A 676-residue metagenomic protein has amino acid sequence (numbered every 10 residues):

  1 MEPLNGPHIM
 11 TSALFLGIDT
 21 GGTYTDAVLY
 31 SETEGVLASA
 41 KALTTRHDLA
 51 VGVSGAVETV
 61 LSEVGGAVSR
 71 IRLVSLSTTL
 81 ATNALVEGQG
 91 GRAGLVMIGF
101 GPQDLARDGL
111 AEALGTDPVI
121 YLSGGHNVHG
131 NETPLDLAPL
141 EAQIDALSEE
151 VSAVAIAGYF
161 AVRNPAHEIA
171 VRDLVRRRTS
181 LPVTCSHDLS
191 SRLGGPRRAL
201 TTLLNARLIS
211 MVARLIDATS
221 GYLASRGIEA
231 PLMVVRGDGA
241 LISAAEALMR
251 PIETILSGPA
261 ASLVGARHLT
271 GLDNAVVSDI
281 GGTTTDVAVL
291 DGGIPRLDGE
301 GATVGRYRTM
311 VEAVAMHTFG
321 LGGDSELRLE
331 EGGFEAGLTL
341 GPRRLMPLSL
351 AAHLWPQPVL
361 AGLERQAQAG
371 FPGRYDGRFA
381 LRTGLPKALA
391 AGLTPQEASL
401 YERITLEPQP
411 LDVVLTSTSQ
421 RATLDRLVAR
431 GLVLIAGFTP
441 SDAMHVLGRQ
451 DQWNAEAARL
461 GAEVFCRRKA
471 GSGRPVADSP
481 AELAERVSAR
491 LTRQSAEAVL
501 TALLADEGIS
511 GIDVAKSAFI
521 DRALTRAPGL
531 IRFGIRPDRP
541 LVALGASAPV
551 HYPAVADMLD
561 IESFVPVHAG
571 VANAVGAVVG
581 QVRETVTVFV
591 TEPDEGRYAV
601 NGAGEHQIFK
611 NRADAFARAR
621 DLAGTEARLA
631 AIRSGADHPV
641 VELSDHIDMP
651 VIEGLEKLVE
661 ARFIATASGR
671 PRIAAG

Functional and structural regions predicted by a protein language model:
E2-G676: N-terminally biased helix-coil "hinge/interface" segments that flank
